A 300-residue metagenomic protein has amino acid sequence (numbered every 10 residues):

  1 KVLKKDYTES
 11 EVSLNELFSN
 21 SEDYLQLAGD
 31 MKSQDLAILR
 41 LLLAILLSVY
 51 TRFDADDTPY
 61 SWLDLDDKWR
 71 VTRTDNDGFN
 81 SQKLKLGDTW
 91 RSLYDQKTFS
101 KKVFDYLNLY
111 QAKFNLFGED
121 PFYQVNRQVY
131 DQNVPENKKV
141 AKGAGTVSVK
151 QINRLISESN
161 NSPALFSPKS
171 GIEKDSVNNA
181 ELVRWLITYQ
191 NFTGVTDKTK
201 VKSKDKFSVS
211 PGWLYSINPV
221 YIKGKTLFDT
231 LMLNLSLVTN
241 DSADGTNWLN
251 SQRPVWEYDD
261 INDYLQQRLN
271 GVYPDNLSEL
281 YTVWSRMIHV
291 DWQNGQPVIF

Functional and structural regions predicted by a protein language model:
K1-D275, V283, W292-V298: Conserved small-residue
L280: OB-fold ssDNA-binding interfaces and closely related basic DNA-contact patches used across DNA replication/repair
I288-V290: A structural signal for short hydrophobic beta-strand segments in well-ordered beta-sheet cores
